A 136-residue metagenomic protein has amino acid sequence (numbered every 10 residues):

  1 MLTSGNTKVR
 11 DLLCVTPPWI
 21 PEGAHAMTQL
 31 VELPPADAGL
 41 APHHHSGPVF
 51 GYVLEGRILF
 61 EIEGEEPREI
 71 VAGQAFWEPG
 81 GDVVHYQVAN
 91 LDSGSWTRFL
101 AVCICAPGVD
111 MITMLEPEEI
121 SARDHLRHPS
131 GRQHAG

Functional and structural regions predicted by a protein language model:
M1-M27, E69, I112-G136: A short, N-terminal "cap"/entry segment at the start of jelly-roll beta-barrel domains of the cupin/DSBH fold
P21-H25, E32-P34, E63-D82: Short acidic-glycine-tyrosine-enriched beta hairpin
G23-A24, A36-Y52: A short beta-loop-beta micro-motif enriched in histidine and acidic residues
G39-H45, I62, E69, V88-L91: Short histidine-centered beta-strand/loop micro-motifs that create catalytic or ligand/metal-coordination sites
S46-E65, Q74-A75: Glycine- and acidic-residue-biased ligand/ion/polar-headgroup-sensing regions
E66-P67, G80-D110: Ligand-binding loop in jelly-roll beta-barrel domains
